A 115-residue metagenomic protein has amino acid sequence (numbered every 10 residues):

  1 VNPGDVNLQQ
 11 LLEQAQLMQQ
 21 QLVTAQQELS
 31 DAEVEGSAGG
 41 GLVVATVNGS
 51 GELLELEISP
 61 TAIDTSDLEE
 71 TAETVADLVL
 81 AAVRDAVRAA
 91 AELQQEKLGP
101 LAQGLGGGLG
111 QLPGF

Functional and structural regions predicted by a protein language model:
V1-S30, E35, A89-F115: Long amphipathic alpha-helical segments used for membrane anchoring, targeting, substrate engagement, or oligomerization
V6, S66-D77: Residues at secondary-structure transition points
A15, G51, V79: Residue-level signature of catalytic and energy-coupling elements of molecular machines, predominantly ATP/GTP-dependent
S37-L54: N-terminal intrinsically disordered, cationic/polar leader segments that include organellar targeting peptides
L56-I58: Beta-strand-dense domains in secreted/periplasmic systems and polymorphic toxin scaffolds
P60-I63: A short acidic/small-residue loop/turn micro-motif
L78, A82-L93: Stable alpha-helical structural segments in soluble proteins, enriched in small hydrophobic residues
